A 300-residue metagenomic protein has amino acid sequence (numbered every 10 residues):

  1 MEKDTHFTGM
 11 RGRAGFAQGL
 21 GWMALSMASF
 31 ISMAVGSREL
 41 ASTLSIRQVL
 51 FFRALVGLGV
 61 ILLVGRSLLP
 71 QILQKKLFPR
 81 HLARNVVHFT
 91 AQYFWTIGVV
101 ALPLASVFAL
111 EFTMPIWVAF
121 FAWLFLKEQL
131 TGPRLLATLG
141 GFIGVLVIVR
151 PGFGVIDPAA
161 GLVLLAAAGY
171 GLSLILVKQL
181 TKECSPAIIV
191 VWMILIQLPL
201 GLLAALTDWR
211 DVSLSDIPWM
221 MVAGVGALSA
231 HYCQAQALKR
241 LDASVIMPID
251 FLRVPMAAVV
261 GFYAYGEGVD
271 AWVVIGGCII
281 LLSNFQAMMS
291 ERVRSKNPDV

Functional and structural regions predicted by a protein language model:
E2-D4, F251, P255-V300: C-terminal-most transmembrane helix of multi-pass membrane proteins
D4-G12, L58-L77, F142-V155, Q197-D216 (+2 more regions): Membrane-interface helix-cap regions at the ends of transmembrane helices in multi-pass membrane proteins
Q18-S26, G65, P70-F94, D157-A166 (+1 more regions): Loop-to-transmembrane-helix transition segments
M27-S32, L62, N85, F89-Y93 (+9 more regions): Hydrophobic/small/kink-forming positions within alpha-helical transmembrane segments of polytopic membrane proteins
I31, V35-R38, I46, I61 (+5 more regions): Transmembrane alpha-helical segments that form core, pore/gating elements of small-molecule transporters/exporters
I97-V100, M114-L136, D208, P255-I275: C-terminal transmembrane-helix exit sites in multi-pass transporters
V107-T113, L180-L195, H231-F262: Helix-helix packing/entry segments at the starts of transmembrane helices
P133-V149, Y170, W272-E291: Hydrophobic transmembrane alpha-helices of multi-pass small-molecule transport proteins
